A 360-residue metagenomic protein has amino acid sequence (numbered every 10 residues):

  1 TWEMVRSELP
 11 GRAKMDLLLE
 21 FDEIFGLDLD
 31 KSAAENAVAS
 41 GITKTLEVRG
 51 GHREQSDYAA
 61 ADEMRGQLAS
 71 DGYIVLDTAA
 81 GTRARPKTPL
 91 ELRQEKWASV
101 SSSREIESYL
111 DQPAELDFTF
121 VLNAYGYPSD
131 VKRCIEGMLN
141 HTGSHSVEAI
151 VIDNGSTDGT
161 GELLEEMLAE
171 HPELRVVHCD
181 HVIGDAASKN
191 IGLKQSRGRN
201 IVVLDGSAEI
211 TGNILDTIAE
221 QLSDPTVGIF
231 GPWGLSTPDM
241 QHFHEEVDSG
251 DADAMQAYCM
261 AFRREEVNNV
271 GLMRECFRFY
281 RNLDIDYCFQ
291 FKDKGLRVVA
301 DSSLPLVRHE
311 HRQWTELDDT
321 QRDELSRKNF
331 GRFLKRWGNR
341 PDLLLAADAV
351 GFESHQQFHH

Functional and structural regions predicted by a protein language model:
W2-L116: Structural preference for alpha-helix termini/caps and helix-kink/transition segments
S101-A114, G228-P232, T237-P238, A261 (+2 more regions): C-terminal, non-catalytic tails of nucleotide-sugar-dependent glycosyltransferases
E136-S146: Short, acidic, metal-binding catalytic loop of nucleotide-sugar glycosyltransferases
D153-L163, H181, D205, E209: A conserved acidic beta->alpha catalytic loop
C179-S196, E246: Glycine-rich, basic loop-to-helix element that forms the pyrophosphate-binding segment of sugar-nucleotide handling
A186-A187, F243-E265, N269, Y280: A recurrent flexible, glycine/aromatic-enriched loop bordering the glycosyltransferase active site that acts as
I201: Short aromatic/hydrophobic "clamp" motif used to bind/position activated sugar donors
E209-H244: Conserved donor NDP-sugar-binding/catalytic core segment of glycosyltransferases
